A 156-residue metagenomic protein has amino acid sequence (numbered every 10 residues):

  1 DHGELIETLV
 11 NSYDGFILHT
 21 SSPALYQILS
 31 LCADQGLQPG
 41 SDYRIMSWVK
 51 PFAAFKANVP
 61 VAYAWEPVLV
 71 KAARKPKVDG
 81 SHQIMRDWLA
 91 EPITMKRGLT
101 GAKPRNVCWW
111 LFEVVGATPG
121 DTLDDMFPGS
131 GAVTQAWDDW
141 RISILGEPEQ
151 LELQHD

Functional and structural regions predicted by a protein language model:
D1-D124, P128-D156: Class I S-adenosyl-L-methionine-dependent methyltransferase catalytic core
